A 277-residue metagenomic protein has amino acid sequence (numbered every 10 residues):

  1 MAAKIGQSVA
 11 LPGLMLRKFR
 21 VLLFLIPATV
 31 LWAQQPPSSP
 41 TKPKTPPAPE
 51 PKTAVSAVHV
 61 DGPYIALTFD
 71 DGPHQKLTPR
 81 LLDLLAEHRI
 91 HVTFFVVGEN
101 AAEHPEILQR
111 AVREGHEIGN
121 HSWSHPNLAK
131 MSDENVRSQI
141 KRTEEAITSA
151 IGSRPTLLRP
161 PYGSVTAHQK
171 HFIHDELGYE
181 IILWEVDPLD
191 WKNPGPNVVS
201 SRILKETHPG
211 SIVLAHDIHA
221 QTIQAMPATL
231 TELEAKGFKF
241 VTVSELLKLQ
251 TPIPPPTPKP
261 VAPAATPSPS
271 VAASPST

Functional and structural regions predicted by a protein language model:
M1-R17: N-terminal secretory signal peptides that target proteins for export/translocation
I5, F19, P43-T45: N-terminal cationic leader/targeting segments used for protein routing and processing
S8, K18-V21, Q35-P36: Positively charged, low-complexity intrinsically disordered regions
K18-V30: Bacterial N-terminal signal peptides
A33-H59, Q250-T277: Compositionally biased, proline/threonine/alanine/serine-rich low-complexity intrinsically disordered stretches
P43-Q139, A146-S149, S153, K248: Active-site beta->alpha N-cap acidic-glycine motif
A102-E103, P126-L249, I253-P254: Catalytic domains of cell-wall/extracellular-matrix polysaccharide-remodeling enzymes, centered on de-N-acetylation
